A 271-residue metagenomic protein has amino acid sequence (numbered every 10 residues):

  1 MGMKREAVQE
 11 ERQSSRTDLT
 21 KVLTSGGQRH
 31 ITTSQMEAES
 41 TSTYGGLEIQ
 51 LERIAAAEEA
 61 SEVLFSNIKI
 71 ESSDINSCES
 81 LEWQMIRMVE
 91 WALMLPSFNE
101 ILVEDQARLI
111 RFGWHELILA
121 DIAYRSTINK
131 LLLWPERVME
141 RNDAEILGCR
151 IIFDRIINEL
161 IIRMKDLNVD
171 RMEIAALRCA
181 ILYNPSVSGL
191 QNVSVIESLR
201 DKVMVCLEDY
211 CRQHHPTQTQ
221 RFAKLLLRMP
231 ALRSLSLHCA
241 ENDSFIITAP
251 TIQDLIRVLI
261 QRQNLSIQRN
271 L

Functional and structural regions predicted by a protein language model:
M1-L271: Intrinsically disordered, low-complexity regulatory regions enriched in Ser/Pro/Thr/Gln
